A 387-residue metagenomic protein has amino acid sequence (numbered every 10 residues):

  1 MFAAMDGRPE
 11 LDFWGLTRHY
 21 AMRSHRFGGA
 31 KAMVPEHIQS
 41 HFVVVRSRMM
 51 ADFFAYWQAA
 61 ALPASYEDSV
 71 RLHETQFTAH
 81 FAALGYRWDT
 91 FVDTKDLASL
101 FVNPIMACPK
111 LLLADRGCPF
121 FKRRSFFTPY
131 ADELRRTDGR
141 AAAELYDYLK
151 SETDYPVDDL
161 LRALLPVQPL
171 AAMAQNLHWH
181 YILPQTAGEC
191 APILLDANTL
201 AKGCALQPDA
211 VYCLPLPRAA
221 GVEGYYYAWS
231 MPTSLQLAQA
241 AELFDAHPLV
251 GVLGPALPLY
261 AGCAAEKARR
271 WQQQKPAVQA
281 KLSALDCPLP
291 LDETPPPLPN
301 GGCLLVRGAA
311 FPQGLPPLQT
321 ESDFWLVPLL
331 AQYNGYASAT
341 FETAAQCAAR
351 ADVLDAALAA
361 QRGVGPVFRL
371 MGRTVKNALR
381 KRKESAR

Functional and structural regions predicted by a protein language model:
M1-R387: ER/Golgi luminal nucleotide-sugar-dependent glycosyltransferases, focusing on the catalytic module
